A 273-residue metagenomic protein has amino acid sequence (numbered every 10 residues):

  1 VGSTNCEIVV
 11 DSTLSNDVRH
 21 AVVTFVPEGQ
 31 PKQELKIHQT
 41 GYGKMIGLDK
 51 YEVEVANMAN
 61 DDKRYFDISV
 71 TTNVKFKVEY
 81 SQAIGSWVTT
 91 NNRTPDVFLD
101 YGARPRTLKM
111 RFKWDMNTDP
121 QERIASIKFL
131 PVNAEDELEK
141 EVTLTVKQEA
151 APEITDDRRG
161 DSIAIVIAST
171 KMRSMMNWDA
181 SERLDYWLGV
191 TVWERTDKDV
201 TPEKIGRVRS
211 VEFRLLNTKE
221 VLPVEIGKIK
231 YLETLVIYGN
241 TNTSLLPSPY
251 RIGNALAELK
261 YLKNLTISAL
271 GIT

Functional and structural regions predicted by a protein language model:
V1, Q33, Y42-S86: Solvent-exposed, low-complexity, repeat-rich "mucin-like" stalks and linkers
V1-V9, N73-K109: Surface-exposed binding patches on compact interaction domains or structured appendages
D17-G29, L108-M110, P120-N133: A short beta-strand micro-motif common to beta-rich folds, especially ectodomain repeats
I37-G43, L144-P152: Interdomain boundary/hinge segments at the C-termini of tandem beta-sandwich modules
P152-G189: Surface-exposed cap/linker segments adjacent to membranes
K204-R209, K228-E233, E258-N264: Leucine-rich repeat
V211-T218, V236-P247, Y261, T266-T273: Concave beta-strand-loop units of leucine-rich repeat
L222-G227, L246-A257, T273: The feature encodes a structural signal of leucine-rich repeats
